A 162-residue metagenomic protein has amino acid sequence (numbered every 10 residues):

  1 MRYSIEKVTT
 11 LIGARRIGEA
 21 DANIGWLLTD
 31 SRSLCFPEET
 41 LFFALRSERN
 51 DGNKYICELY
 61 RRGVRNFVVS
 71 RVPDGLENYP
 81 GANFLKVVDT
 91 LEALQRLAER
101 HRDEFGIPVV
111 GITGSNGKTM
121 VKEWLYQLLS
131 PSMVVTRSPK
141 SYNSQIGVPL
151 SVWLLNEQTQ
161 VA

Functional and structural regions predicted by a protein language model:
M1-R96: N-terminal leader/targeting and accessory segments in enzymes
E92-A162: Phosphate-binding loop of NTP-binding sites
